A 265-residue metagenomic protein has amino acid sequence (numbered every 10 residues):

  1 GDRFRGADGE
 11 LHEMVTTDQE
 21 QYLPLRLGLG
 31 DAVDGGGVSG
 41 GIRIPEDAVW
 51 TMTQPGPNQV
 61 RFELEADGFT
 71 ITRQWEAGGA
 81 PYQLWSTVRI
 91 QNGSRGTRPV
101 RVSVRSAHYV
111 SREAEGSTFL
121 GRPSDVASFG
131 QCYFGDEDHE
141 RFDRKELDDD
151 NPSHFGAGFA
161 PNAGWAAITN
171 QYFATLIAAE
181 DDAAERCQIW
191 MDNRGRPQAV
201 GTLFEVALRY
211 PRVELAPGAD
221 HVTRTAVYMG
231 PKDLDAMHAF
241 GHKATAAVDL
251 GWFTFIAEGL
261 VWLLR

Functional and structural regions predicted by a protein language model:
G1-A247: Soluble non-transmembrane domains of integral membrane proteins
A236-R265: Cytosolic-side membrane-insertion boundary helix
